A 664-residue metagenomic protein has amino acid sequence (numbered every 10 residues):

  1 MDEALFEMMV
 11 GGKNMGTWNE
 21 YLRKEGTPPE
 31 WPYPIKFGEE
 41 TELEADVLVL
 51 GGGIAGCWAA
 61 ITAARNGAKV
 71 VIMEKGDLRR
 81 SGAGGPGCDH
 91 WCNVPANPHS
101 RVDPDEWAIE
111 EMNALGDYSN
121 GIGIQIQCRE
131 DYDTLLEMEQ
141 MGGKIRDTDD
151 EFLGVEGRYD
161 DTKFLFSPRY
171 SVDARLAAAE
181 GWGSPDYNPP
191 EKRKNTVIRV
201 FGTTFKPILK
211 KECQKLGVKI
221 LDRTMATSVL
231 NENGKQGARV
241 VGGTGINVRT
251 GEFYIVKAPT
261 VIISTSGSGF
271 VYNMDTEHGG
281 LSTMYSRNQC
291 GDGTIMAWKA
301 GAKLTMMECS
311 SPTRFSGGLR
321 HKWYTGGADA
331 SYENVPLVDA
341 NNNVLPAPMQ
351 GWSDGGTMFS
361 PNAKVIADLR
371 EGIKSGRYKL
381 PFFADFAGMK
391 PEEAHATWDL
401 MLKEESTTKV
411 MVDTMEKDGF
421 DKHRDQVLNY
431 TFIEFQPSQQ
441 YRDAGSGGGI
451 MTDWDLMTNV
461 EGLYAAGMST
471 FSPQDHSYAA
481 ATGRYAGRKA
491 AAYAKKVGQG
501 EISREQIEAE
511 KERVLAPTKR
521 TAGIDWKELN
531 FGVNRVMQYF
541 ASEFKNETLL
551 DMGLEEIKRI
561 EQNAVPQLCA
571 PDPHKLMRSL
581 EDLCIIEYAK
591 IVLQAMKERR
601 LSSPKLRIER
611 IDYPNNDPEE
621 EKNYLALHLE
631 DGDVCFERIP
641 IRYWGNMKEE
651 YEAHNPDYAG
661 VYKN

Functional and structural regions predicted by a protein language model:
D2-N19, Q140-T227, Q236-R239, M306-F471 (+3 more regions): Mobile, glycine/GP-rich and aromatic-enriched active-site lid/loop segments adjacent to catalytic centers
D2-V47: Extreme N-terminal leader/targeting segments of oxidoreductases
E42-A45, R249-T260, N459: Core beta-strand elements of the Rossmann-like FAD/NAD(P) dinucleotide-binding domain in flavoenzyme oxidoreductases
V47-I72: N-terminal Rossmann-like FAD-binding beta1-loop-alpha1 element of flavoenzymes
R65-P86: Glycine-rich FAD pyrophosphate-binding loop
N231-Y254, V261: Conserved beta-strand-loop-beta-strand element in the redox core of flavoprotein oxidoreductases
I263-Y324, H476-A490: Glycine-rich loop(s) and the adjacent beta-strand/alpha-helix scaffold that form part
K495-H574: Long, amphipathic alpha-helical stalk/connector segments used for oligomerization, subunit docking, or mechanical
